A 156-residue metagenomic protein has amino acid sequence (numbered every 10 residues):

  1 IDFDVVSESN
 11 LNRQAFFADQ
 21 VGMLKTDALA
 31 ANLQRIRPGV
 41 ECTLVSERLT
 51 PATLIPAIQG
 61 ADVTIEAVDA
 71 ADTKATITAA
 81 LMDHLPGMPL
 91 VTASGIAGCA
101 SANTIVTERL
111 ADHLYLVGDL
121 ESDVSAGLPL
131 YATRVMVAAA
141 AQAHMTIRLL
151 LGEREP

Functional and structural regions predicted by a protein language model:
I1-P156: Adenine nucleotide-associated cytosolic modules
